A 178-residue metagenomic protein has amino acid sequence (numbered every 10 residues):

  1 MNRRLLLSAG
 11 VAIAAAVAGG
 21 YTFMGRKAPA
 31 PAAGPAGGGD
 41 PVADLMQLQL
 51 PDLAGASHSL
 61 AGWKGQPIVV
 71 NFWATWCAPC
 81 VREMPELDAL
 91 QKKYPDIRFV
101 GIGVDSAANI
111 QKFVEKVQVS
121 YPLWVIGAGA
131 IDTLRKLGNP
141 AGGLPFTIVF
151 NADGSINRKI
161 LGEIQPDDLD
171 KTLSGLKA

Functional and structural regions predicted by a protein language model:
M1-Q47, A178: N-terminal targeting signals for export/organelle localization
L53, W63, A152: Short, ordered coil/turn segments that flank beta-strands lining enzyme active or ligand-binding pockets
S59-C77: Short active-site neighborhood of thiol/selenol oxidoreductases, capturing the structured segment around
W63-Q66, D96, V119-S120: Active-site acidic short loop of glycosyltransferases
T75-R82, F146: C-type cytochrome heme c attachment motif
V81-Q118, A128-L134: Structural microenvironment flanking redox-active thiols in thiol-disulfide oxidoreductases
K116-V119, A128-S174: Thiol/disulfide oxidoreductase modules built on the thioredoxin-like
W124-I126: Short acidic-hydrophobic, aromatic-tinged amphipathic segments that line or gate anion-handling sites
